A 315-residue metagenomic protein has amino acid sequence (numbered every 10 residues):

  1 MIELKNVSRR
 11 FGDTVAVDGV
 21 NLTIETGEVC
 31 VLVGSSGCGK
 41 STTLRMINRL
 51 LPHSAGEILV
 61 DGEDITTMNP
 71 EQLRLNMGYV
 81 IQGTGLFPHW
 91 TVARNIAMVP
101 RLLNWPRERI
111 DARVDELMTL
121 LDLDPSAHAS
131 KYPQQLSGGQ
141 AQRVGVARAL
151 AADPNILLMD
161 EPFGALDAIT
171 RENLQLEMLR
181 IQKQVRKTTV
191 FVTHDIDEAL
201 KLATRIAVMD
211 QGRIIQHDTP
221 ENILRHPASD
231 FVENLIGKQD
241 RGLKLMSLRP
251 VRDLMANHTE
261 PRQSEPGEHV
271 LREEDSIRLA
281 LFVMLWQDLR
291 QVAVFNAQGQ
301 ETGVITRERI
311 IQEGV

Functional and structural regions predicted by a protein language model:
N48: Helix-to-loop junction immediately C-terminal to a conserved catalytic motif
D64-G78, L102: ABC ATPase NBD coupling module
V92-R101, D111, D115: Short helical segment in ABC ATPase nucleotide-binding domains corresponding to the A-loop/adjacent helical element
E108-A127: Conserved ABC ATPase "signature" region
K131-Q134, A152: Conserved signature/switch motifs of ABC ATPase nucleotide-binding domains
H217-D218, H226, V304: ABC ATPase "signature
